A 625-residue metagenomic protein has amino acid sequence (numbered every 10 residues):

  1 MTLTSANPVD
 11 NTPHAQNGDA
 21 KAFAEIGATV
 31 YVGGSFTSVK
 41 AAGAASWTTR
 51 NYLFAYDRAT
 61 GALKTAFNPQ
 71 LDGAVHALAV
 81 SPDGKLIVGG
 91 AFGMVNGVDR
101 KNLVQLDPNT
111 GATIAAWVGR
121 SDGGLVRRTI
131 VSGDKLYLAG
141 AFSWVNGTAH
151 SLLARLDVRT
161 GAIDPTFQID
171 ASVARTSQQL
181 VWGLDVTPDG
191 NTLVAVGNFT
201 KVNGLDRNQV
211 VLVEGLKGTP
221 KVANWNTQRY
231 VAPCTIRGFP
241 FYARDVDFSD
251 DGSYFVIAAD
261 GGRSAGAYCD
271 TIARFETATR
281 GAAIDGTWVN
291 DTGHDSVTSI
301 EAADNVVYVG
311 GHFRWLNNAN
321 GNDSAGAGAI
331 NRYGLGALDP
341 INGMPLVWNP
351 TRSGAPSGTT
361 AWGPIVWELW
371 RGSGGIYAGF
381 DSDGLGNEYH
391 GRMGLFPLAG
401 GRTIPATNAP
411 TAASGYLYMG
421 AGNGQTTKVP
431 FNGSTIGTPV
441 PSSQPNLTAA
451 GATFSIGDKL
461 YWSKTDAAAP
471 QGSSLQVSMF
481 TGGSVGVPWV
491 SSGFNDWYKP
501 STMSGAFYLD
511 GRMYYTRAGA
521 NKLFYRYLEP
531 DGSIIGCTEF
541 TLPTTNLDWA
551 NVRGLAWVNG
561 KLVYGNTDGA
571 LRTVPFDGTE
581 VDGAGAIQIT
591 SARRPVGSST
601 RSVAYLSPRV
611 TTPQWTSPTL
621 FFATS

Functional and structural regions predicted by a protein language model:
M1-Y416, A421-V440, G451-F454, A469-S491 (+6 more regions): Extracytoplasmic surface signature
A449-T465: Short, intrinsically disordered low-complexity segments
S463, T516-R517: Short beta-strand->loop
R553: Polar, enzyme-active/binding microenvironments
A556-V558, L562-G565, R572-T573: Surface-exposed substrate-engagement region within the catalytic domains of secreted or surface-exposed extracellular
